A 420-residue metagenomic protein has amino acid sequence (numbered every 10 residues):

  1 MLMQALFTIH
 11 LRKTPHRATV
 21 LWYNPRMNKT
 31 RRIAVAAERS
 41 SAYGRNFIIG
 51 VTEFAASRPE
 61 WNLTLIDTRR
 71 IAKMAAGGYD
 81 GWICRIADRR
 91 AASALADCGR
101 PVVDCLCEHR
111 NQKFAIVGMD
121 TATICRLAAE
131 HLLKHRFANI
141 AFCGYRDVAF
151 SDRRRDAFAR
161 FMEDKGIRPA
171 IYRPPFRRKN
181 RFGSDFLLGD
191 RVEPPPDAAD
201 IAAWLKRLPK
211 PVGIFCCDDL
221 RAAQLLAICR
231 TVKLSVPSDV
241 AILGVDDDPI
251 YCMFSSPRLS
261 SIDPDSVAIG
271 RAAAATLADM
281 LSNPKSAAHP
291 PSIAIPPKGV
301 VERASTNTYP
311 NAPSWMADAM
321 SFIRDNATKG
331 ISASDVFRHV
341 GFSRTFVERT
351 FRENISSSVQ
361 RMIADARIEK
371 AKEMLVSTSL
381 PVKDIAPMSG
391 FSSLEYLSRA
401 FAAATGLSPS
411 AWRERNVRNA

Functional and structural regions predicted by a protein language model:
L2-G81, R90-H339, E348, E353 (+7 more regions): Bacterial carbohydrate/catabolite-sensing allosteric modules
S334, K383, S410: Residues within the helices of the helix-turn-helix
R344-T345, S393-E395, R399: The DNA-contacting recognition helix of HTH DNA-binding domains and analogous helical DNA-recognition elements
F351-S358, R399-W412: A secondary-structure capping/hinge motif
